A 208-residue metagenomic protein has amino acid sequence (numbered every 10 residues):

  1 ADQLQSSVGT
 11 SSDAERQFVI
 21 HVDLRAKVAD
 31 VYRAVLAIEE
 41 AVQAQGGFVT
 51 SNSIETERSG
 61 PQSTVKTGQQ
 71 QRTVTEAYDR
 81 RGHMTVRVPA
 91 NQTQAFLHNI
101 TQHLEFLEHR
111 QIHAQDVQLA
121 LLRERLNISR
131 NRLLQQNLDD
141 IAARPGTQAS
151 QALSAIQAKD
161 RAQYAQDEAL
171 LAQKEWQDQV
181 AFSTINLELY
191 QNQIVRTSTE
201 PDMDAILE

Functional and structural regions predicted by a protein language model:
A1-I185: Soluble oligomerization/assembly scaffold segments of membrane-associated complexes
L189, Q193-E208: Extended, helix-rich structural scaffolds rather than catalytic motifs
